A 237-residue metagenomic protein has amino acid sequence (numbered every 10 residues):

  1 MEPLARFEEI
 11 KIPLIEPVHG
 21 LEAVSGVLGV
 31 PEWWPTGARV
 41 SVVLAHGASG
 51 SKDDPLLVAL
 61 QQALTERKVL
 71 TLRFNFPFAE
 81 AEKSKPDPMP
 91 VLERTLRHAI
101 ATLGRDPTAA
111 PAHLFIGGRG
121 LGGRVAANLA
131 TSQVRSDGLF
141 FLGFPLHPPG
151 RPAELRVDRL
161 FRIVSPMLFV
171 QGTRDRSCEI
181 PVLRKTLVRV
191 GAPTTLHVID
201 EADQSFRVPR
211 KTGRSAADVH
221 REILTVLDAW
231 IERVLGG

Functional and structural regions predicted by a protein language model:
I10-H113, F206-A216: Serine-hydrolase catalytic machinery in alpha/beta-hydrolase-like enzymes
H113-G118, L142: Short beta-strand immediately N-terminal to the catalytic nucleophile in serine-hydrolase-like folds
G118-G122, A126: Gly/Ala-rich beta-loop-alpha elbow adjacent to hydrolase catalytic centers
R135-H147: A conserved short beta-strand
R162-V164, F169-Q171, D175: Short beta-strand/loop motif that positions the catalytic acidic residue of the alpha/beta-hydrolase fold
T173-C178, Q204-S205: Acidic catalytic loop of the alpha/beta-hydrolase fold
V190-V208: Catalytic histidine neighborhood in serine/cysteine hydrolases with alpha/beta-hydrolase-type architecture
R210-G237: Catalytic active-site module of serine/aspartate enzymes centered on a nucleophile-bearing elbow/loop
